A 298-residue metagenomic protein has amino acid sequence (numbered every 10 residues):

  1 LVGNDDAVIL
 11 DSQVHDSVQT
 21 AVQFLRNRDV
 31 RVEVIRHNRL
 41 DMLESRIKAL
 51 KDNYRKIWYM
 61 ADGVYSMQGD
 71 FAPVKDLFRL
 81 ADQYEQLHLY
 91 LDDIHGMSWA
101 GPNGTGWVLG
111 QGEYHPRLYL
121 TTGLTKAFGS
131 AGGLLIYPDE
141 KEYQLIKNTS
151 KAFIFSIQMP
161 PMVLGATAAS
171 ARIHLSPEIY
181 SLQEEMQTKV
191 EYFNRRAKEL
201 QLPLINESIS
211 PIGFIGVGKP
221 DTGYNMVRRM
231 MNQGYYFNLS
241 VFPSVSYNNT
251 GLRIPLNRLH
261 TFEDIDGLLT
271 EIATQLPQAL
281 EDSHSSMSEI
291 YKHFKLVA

Functional and structural regions predicted by a protein language model:
L1-D16: Conserved PLP-anchoring active-site segment centered on the Schiff-base-forming lysine
S12-V22, E142, N248: Short, glycine/polar-rich helix-capping loops at beta-to-alpha or helix-loop-helix junctions that flank or form
V30-Y90: Active-site phosphate-binding strand-loop segment of PLP-dependent enzymes
I57, S156-I157, P203-S208: Short beta-strand
L109-L145: Active-site PLP attachment segment
S150-M159: A short glycine-threonine-serine/GTX helix/turn-capping micro-motif
Q158-I179, E185, K189, K198: Structural motif of enzymes handling amino- and sulfur-group chemistry
Y180-N194, L200-Q233, S244, N248-L252 (+3 more regions): Conserved PLP-binding catalytic core of the aspartate aminotransferase-like
